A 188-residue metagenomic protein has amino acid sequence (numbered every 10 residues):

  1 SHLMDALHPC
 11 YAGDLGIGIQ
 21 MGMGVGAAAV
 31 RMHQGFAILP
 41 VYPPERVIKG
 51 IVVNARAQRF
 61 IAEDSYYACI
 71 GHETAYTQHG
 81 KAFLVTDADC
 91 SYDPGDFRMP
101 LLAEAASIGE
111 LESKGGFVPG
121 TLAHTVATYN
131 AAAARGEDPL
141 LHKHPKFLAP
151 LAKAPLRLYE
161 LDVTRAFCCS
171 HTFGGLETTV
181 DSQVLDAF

Functional and structural regions predicted by a protein language model:
S1-A127, A131-F188: Residues forming the flavin
